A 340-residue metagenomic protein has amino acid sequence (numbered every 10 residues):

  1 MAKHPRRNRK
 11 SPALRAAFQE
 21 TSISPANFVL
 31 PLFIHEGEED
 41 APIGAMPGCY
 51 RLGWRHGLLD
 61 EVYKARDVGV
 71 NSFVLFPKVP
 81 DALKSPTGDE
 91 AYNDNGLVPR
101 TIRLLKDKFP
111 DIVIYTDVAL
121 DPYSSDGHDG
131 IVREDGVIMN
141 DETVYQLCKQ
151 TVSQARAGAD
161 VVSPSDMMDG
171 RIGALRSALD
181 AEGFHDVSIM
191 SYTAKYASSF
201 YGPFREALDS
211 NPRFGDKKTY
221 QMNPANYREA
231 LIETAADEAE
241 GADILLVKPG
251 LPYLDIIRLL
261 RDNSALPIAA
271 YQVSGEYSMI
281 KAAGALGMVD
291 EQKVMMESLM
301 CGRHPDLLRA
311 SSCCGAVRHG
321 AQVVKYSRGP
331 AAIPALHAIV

Functional and structural regions predicted by a protein language model:
M1-H4, V340: Catalytic domains of riboflavin
P5-N8, S327-G329: Short, intrinsically disordered low-complexity segments
R7-L30: N-terminal basic/disordered segments at the start of proteins
S24-V29, E36-V323: Alpha/beta enzyme core
G158, A338-I339: Hydrophobic alpha-helical elements and their junctions with loops/disorder across both membrane and soluble proteins
K325-H337: Positively charged N-terminal leader segments that act as targeting/secretion signals
